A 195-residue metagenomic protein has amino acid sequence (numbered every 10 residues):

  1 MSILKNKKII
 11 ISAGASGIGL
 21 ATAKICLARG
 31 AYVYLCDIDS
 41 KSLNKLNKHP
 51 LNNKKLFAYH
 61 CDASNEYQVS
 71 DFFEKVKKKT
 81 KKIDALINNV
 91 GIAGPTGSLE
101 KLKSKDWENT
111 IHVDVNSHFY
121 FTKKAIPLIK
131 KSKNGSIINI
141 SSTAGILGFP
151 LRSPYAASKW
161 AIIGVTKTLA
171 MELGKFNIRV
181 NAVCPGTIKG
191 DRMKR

Functional and structural regions predicted by a protein language model:
I3-Y34: Canonical Rossmann dinucleotide-binding motif of NAD(H)/NADP(H)-dependent dehydrogenases/reductases, specifically
G97-L99, K103-I111: Substrate-binding pocket helix/loop in short-chain dehydrogenase/reductase
L99-E100, L147-S153, K175-F176: Active-site loop immediately N-terminal to the catalytic Tyr-X3-Lys motif of short-chain dehydrogenase/reductase
T122, S158, T166: Active-site helix of classical SDR
P127, M171-K175: Alpha-helical segment proximal to the catalytic Tyr-Lys
S142: Residue(s) in the substrate-gating loop at a strand-loop-helix junction that position the organic substrate next
C184-R195: Short, flexible catalytic-loop segment of classical short-chain dehydrogenase/reductase
